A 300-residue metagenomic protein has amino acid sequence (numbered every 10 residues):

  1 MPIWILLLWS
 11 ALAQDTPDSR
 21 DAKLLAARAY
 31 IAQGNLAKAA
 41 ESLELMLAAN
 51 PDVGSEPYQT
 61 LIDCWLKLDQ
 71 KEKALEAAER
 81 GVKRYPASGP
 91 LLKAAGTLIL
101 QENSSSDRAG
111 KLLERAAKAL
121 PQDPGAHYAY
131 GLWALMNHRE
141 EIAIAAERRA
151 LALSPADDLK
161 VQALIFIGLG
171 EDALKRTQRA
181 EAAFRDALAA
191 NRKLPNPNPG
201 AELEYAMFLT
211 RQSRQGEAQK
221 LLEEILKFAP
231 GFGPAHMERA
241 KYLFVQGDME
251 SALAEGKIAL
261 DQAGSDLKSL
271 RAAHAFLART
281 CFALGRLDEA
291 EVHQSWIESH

Functional and structural regions predicted by a protein language model:
L7-T60, K67, E72, E76: N-terminal leader/linker segments that initiate helical-solenoid repeat arrays
S19, V53-G54, S88, D123 (+6 more regions): Residue-level recognition of tetratricopeptide repeat
L25, T60, A94-A95, A129 (+5 more regions): Canonical tetratricopeptide repeat
I31, L66, L100-Q101, L135 (+4 more regions): Position-specific recognition of the canonical hydrophobic site in helix A of tetratricopeptide repeat
G34-E41, L68-A77, E102-R115, N137-R149 (+4 more regions): Structural signature of tandem alpha-helical TPR/SEL1-like repeats, specifically the intra-repeat loop/turn
M46, R80-G81, R115-A116, R149-L153 (+5 more regions): Canonical positions in the second alpha-helix
A49-N50, R84-Y85, A119, L153-A156 (+4 more regions): Structural marker of alpha-solenoid helical repeat scaffolds
